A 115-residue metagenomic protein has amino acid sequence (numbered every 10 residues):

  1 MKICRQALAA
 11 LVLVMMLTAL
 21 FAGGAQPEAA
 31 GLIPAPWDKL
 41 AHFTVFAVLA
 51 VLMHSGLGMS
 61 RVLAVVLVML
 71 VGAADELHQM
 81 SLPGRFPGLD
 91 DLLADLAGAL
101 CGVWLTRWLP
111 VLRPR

Functional and structural regions predicted by a protein language model:
M1-M53: "…centered on the first transmembrane helix and the immediately adjacent amphipathic helix/loop
R5-L8, P36, L57-V65, G88-L89: Membrane-helix interface segments
V12-G24, L63-L77: Small-polar-interrupted transmembrane alpha-helices in polytopic inner-membrane proteins
L32-D38, L77-L96: Interfacial helix-loop-helix junctions of multi-pass membrane proteins
H42, F46, P87-T106: Alpha-helical transmembrane segments that form the membrane-embedded catalytic/substrate-binding core of multi-pass
A50-G58, A99-P110: Hydrophobic transmembrane alpha-helices
V111-R115: Short, charged juxtamembrane terminal tails flanking transmembrane helices
